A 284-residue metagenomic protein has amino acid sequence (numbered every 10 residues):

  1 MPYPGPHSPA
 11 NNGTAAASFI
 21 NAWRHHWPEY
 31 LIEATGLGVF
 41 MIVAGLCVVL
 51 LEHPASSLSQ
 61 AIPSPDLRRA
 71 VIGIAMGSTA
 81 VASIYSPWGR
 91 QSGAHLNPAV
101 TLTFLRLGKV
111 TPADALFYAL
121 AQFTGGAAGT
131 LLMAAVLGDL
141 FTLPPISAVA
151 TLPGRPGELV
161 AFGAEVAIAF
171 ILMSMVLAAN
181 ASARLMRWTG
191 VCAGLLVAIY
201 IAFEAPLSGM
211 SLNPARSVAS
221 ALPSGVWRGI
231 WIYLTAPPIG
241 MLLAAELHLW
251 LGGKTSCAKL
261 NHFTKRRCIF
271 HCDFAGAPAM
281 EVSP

Functional and structural regions predicted by a protein language model:
M1-P284: Membrane-interface helix-loop junctions and terminal tails of multi-pass membrane proteins
